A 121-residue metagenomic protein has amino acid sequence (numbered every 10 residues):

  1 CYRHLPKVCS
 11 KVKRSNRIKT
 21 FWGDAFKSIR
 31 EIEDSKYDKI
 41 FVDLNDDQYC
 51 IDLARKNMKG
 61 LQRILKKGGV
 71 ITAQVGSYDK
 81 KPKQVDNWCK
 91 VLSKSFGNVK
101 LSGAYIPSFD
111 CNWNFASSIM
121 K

Functional and structural regions predicted by a protein language model:
C1-T72, G76-S93, C111: The AdoMet/dcAdoMet-binding core of the Class I SAM-like
F26, K100-A104: Glycine-rich, charged/polar anion/phosphate-binding loops that engage phosphate groups from diverse ligands
D43, S102, I119: Conserved residues at the C-terminal ends of beta-strands
G76-S77, G103-P107: Acidic carboxylate-rich catalytic motifs and surrounding loops in phosphoryl-/glycosyl-chemistry enzymes
S95-G97, I106-K121: Core SAM-dependent methyltransferase catalytic element
